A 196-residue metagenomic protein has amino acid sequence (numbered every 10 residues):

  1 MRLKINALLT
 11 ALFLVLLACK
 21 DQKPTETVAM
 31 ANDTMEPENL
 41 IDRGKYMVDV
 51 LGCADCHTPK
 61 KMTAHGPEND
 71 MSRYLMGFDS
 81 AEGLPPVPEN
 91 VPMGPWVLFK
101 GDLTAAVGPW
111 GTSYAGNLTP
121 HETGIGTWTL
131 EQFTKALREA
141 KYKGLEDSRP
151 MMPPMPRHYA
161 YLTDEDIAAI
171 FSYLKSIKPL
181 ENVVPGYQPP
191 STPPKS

Functional and structural regions predicted by a protein language model:
M1-L8: Bacterial N-terminal signal peptides that target proteins for export
V15-A18: C-terminal motif of bacterial Sec signal peptides marking the signal peptidase cleavage site
K20-Q22: Bacterial signal peptide processing site
E26-D49, K61-G66, G83, V87: Electrostatic cytochrome c docking/interface patches
G44, V50-K60, F133, I170 (+1 more regions): The canonical Cys-X-X-Cys-His
A81-F99: Short Fe-S-cluster ligation motifs
K100, A106-G126, K141-E165: Axial heme c-ligation environment in periplasmic c-type cytochrome domains
T127-Y142, H158-G186: C-terminal capping alpha-helices of c-type cytochrome domains
